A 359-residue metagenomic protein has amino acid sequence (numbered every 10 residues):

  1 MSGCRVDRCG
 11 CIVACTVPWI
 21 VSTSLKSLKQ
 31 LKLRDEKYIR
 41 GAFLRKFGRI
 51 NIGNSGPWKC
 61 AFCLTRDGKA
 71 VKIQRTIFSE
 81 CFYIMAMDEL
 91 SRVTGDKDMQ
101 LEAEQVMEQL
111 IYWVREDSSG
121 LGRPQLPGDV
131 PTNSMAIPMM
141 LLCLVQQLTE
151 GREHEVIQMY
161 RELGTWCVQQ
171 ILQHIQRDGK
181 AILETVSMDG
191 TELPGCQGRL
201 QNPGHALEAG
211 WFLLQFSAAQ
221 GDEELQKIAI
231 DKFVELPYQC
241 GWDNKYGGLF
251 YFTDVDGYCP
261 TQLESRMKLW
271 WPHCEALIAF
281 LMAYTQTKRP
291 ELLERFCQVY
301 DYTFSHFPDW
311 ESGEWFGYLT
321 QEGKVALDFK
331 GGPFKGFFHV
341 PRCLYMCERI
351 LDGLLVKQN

Functional and structural regions predicted by a protein language model:
M1-N359: Glycan-recognition and catalytic cores of secretory/periplasmic carbohydrate-active enzymes
